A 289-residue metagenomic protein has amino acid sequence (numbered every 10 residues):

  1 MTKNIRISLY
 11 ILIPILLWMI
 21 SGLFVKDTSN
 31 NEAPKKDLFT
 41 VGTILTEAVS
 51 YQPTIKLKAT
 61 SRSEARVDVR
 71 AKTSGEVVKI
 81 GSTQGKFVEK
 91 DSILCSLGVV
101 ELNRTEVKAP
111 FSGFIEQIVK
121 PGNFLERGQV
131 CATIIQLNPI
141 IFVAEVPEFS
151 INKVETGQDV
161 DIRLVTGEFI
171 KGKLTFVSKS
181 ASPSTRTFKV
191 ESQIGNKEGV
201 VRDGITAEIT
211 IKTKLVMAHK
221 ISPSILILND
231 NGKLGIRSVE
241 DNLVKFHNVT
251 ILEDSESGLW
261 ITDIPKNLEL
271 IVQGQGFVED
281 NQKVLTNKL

Functional and structural regions predicted by a protein language model:
T2-L57, F87, A109, D161-I162 (+2 more regions): Acidic, gly/proline-rich low-complexity N-terminal segments at the extreme N terminus
K3-I5, G232-E279: Acidic- and glycine-rich mobile interface elements
Y10, T40-V41, V130-I134, E155-T166 (+5 more regions): A short, hydrophobic beta-strand micro-motif
T46, A59-S61, V77, I115 (+2 more regions): Conserved hydrophobic positions within beta-strands
E64-A65, T73, Q84, S92 (+5 more regions): Periplasm/extracytoplasmic soluble domains of Gram-negative envelope assemblies and related organellar analogs
K79-S82, F87, I118-V119, V200 (+1 more regions): Exposed loop and linker-edge segments at protein-protein interfaces
G85, K90-D91, G122, R127-G128 (+4 more regions): Loop/turn positions that initiate beta-strands
E155, L164, E168-G235, I251 (+1 more regions): Structural microfeature recognizing short secondary-structure transition sites
